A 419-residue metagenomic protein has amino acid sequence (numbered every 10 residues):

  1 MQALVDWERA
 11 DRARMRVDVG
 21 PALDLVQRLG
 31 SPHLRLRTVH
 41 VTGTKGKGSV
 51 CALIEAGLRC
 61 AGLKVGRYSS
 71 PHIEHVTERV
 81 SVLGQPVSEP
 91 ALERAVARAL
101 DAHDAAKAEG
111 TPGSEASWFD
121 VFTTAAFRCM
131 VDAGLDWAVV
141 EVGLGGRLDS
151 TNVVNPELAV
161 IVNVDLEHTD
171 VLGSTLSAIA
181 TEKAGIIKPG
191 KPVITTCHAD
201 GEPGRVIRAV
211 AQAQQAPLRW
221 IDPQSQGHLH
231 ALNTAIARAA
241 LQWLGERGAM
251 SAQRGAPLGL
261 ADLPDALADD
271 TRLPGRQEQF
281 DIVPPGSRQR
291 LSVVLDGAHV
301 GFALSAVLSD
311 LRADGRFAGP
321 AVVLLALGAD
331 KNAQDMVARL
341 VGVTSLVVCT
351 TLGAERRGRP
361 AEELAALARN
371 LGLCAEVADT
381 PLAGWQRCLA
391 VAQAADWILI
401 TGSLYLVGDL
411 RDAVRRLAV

Functional and structural regions predicted by a protein language model:
M1-A13: Charged, amphipathic alpha-helical linker segments immediately N-terminal to NTP-binding catalytic cores
A13-V19, D24-R35, C60-V154, D170 (+1 more regions): ATP-dependent carboxylate-amine ligase catalytic core
V41, S49-G66: A conserved segment at the C-terminal end of the G1
I54, R147-E157, R411-V414, A418: Short Gly/Thr/Asp-enriched flexible loops that form oxyanion-binding sites at enzyme active sites
W137, V142, D149-N152, P156-V160 (+3 more regions): Nucleotide phosphate-binding/pyrophosphate-handling subdomain across enzymes that bind or process nucleotide phosphates
E157-L158, V171-I186, G190-W243, A249: Internal gly/pro-rich beta-alpha loop/helix module that stabilizes soluble enzyme cofactors or their anionic handles
H198-R219, G227, A231, R290-V293 (+1 more regions): C-terminal helical cap/extension that packs against the catalytic core of soluble nucleotide-cofactor enzymes
S403: Active-site-proximal loop/hinge segments that shape catalytic or ion-binding/gating pockets
